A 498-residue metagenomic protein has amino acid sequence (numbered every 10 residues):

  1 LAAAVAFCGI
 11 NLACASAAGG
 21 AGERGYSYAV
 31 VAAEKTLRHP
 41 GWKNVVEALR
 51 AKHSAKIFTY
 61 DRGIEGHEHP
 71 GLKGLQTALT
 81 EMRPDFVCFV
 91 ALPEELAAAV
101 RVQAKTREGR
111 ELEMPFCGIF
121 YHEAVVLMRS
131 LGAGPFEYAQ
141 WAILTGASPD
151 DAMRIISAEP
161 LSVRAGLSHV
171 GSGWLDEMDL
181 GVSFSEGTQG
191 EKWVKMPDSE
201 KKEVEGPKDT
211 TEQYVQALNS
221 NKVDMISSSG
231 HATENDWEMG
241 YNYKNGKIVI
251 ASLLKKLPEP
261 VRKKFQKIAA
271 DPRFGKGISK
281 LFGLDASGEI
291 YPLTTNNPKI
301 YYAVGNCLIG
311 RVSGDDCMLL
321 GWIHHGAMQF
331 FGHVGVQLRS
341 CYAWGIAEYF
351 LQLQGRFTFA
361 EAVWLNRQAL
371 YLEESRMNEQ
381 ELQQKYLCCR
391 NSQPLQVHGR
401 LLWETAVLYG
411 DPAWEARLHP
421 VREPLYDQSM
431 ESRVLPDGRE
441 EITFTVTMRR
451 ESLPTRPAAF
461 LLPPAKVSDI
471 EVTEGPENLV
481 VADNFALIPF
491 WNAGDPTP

Functional and structural regions predicted by a protein language model:
L1-N11: Bacterial N-terminal signal peptides
G9, S16-P498: Cysteine-dependent hydrolase recognition
